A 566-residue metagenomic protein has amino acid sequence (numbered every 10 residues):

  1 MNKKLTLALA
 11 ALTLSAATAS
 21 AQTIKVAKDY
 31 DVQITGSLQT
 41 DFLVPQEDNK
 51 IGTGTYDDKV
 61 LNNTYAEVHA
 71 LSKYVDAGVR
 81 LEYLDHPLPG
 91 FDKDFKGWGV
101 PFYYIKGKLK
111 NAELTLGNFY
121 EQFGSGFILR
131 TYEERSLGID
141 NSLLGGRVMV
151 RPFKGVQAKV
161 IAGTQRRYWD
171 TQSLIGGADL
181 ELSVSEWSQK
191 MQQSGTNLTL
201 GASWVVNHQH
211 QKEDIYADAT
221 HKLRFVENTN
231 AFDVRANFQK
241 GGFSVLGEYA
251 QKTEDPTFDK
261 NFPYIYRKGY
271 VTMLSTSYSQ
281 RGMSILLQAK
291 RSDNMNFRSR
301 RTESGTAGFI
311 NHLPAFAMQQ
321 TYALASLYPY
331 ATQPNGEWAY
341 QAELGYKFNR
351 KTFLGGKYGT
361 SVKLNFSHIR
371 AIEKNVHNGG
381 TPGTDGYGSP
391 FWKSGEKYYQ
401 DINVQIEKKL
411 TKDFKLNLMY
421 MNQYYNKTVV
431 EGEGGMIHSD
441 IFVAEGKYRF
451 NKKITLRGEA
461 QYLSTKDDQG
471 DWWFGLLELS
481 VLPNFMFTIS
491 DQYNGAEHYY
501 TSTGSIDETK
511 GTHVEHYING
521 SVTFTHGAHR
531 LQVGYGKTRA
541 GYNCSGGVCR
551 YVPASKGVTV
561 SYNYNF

Functional and structural regions predicted by a protein language model:
M1-Q33, F566: Bacterial Sec-dependent N-terminal signal peptides
Q22-I34, A70-V75, G107-N111, T115 (+8 more regions): Short loop/turn motifs that connect adjacent beta-strands in outer-membrane beta-barrel proteins
A27-G54, S367-I369: Short glycine/proline- and aromatic-enriched beta-strand/turn motifs that initiate or cap beta-hairpins
Q39, L61, M191-G195, F225-F566: Exposed, low-structure sequence patches enriched in small/polar residues
Y56-D58, N62, A66-L71, G78: Long, low-hydrophobicity, solvent-exposed regions enriched in small/turn-prone and acidic residues
H69-T164, K190-Q192, R281-T302, Q469: Outer membrane beta-barrel
L88-F95, Q165-D170, K252-R267: Outer-membrane beta-barrel proteins
I139-T220, E227-F232, N237: Hydrophobic, small-residue-rich alpha-helical packing segments that form membrane-like cores
